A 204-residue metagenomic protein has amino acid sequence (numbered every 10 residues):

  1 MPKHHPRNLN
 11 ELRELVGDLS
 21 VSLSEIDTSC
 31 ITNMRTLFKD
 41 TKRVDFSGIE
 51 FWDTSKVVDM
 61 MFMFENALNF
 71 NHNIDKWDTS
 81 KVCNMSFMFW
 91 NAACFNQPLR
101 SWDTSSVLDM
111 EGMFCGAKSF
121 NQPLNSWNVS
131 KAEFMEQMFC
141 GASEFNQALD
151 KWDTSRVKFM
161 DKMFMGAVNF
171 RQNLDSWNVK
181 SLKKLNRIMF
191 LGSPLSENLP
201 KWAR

Functional and structural regions predicted by a protein language model:
M1-R204: Negatively charged
